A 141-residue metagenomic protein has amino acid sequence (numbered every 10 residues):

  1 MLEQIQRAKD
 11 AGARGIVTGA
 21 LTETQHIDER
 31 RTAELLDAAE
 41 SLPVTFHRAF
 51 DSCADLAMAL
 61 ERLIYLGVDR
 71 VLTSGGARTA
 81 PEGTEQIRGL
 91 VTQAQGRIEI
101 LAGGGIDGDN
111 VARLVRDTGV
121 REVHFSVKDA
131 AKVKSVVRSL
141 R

Functional and structural regions predicted by a protein language model:
M1, H26-A49, E82-G108, K134-R141: Alpha-helix-loop-beta-strand connector modules within alpha/beta enzyme cores
M1-R7, D51-L66, I87-A102, I106-F125: Catalytic cores of alpha/beta
M1-T32: Glycine/small-residue-rich loop that forms an oxyanion/phosphate-binding "nest" at active or ligand-binding sites
V17, T45, L72, E122-H124: Conserved beta-strand positions in the central sheet of alpha/beta enzyme cores
A20-I27, F50-A54, G75-E82, G108-D109 (+1 more regions): Short, small-residue-enriched loops and turns at beta-alpha junctions that line or gate enzyme active sites
A57-E61, L66-G76, E82: A contiguous pocket-lining binding segment that forms or flanks enzyme active sites
E122-K128, K132-L140: Flexible C-terminal active-site loop/helix
